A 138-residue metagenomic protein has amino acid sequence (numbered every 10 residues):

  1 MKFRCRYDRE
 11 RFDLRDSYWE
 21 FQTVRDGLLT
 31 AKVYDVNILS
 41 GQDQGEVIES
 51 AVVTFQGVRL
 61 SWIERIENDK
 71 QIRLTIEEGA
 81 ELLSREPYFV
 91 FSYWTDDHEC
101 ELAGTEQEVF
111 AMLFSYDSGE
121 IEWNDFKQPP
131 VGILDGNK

Functional and structural regions predicted by a protein language model:
M1-K138: Surface-exposed, interaction-prone regions used to assemble/regulate multi-protein complexes
